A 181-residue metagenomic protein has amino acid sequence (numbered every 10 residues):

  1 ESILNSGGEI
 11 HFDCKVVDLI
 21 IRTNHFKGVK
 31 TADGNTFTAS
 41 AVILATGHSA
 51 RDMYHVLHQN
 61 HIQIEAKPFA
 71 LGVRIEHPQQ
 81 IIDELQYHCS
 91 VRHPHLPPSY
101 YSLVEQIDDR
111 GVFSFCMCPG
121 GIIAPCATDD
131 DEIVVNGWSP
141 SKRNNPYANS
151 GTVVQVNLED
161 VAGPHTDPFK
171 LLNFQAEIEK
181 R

Functional and structural regions predicted by a protein language model:
E1-R181: Residues forming the flavin
